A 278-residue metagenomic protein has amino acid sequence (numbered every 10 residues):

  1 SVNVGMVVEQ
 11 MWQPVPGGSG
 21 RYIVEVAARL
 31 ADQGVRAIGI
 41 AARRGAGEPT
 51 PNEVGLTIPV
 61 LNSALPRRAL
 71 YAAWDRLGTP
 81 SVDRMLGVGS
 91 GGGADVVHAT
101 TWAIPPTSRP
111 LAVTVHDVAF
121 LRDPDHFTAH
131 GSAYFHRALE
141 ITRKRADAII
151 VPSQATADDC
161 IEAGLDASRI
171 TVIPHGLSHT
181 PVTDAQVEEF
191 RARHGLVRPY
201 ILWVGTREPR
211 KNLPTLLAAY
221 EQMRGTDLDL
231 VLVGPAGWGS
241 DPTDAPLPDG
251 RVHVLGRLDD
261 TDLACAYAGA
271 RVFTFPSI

Functional and structural regions predicted by a protein language model:
S1-I278: Carbohydrate transferase catalytic cores enriched for Leloir-type hexosyltransferases
